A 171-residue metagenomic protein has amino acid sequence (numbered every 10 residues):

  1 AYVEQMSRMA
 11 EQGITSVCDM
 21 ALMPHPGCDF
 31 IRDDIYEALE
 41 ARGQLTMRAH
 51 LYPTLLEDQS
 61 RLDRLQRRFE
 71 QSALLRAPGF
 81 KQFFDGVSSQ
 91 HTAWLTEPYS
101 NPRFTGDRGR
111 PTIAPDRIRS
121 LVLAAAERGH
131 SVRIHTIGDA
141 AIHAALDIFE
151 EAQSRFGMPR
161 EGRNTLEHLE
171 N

Functional and structural regions predicted by a protein language model:
A1-Q12: Internal alpha/beta scaffold segment
V3, A21-D139, H143, D147 (+1 more regions): Metal-coordinating catalytic core of metallo-dependent amide/deamination hydrolases
M9, S154-N171: C-terminal active-site-proximal or functional interface alpha/beta core segments in diverse enzymes
T15-S16: Short acidic/polar active-site loop segments enriched in Thr and Asp
